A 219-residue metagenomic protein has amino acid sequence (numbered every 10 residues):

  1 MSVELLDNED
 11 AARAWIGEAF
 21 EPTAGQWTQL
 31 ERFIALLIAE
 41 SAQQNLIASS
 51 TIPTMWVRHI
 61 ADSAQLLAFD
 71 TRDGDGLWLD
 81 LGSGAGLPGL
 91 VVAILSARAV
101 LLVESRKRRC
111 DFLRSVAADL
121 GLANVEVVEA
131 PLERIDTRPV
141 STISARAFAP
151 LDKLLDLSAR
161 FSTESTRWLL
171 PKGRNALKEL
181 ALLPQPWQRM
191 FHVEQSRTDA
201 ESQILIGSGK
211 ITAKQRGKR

Functional and structural regions predicted by a protein language model:
M1-L79, R108-V125: Class I SAM-dependent transferase core
A64-A145, L155: Conserved SAM/SAH cofactor-binding pocket of Class I
A97, T163, P184: Short conserved AdoMet
A99, N124-E126, R167, Q188-H192: Conserved beta-strand segments of alpha/beta enzyme cores
S105, F148, P171-N175: Short strand-turn motif at the edge of the Rossmann-like AdoMet-binding core
L151-D152: Short glycine-rich, flexible loops that bind phosphorylated cofactors or substrates
L155-W168: A short glycine-rich, Lys/Arg-flanked "PGG" loop and its adjoining helix->strand segment in the class I
N175-R219: Active-site capping/gating segments
